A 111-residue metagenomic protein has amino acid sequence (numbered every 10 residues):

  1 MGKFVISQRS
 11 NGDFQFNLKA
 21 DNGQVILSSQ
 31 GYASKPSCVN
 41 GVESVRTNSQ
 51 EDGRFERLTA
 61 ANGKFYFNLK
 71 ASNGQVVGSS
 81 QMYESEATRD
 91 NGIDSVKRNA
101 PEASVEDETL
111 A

Functional and structural regions predicted by a protein language model:
K3-S7, D13-A20, I26-Y32, G41-V45 (+5 more regions): A structural feature that tracks compact, well-ordered secondary-structure segments with a strong bias toward
P36: Glycine/alanine-rich phosphate-binding loops at beta-alpha junctions
R57-N62, D107-A111: Cysteine/selenocysteine-centered motifs that mediate thiol-based redox chemistry or coordinate metal-sulfur cofactors
K97-A111: Glycine-rich beta-strand-turn "strand-cap" elements at beta-sheet edges
